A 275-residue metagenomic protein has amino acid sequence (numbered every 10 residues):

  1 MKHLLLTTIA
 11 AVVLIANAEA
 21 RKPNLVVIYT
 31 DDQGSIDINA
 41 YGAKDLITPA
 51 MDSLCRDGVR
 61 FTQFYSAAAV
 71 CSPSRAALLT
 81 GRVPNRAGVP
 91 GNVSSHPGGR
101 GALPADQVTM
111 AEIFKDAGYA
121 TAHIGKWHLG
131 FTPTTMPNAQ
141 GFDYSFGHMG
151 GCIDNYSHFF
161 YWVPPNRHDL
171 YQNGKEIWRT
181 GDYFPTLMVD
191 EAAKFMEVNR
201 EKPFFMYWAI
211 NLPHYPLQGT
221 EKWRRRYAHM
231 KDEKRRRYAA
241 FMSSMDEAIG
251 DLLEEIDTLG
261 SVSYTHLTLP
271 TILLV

Functional and structural regions predicted by a protein language model:
K2-L4, A18-L267: Formylglycine-dependent sulfatase
I9-A18: Hydrophobic h-region of N-terminal signal peptides that target proteins for export in Gram-negative bacteria
A11-V12, L79, V275: N-terminal processing/targeting junctions
H266-V275: Single conserved hydrophobic/aromatic residue that forms the stacking wall/gate of nucleotide- or nucleobase-binding
